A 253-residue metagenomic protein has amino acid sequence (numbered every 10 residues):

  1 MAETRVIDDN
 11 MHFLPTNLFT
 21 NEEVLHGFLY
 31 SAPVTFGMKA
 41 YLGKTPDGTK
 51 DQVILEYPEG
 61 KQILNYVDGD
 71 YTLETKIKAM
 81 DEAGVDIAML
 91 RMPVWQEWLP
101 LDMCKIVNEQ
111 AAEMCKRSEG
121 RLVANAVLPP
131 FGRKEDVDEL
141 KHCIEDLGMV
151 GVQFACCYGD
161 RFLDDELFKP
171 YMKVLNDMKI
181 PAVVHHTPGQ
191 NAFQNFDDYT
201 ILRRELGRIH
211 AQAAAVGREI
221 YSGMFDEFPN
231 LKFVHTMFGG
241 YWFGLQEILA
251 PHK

Functional and structural regions predicted by a protein language model:
M1-K253: Helix-coil boundary/capping segments in enzymes
